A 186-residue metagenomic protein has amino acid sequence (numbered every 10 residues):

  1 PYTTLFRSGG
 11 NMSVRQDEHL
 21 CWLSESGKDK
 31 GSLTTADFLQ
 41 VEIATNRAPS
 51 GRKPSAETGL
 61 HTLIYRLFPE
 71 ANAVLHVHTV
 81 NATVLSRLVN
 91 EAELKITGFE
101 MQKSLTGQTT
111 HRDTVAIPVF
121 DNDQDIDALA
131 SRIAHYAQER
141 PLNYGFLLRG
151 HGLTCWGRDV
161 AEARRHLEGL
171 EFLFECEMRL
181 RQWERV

Functional and structural regions predicted by a protein language model:
P1-L5: Short, small-residue-biased leader/transition segments that mark boundaries at the very start of proteins
F6-V186: Glycine-rich flexible loops
